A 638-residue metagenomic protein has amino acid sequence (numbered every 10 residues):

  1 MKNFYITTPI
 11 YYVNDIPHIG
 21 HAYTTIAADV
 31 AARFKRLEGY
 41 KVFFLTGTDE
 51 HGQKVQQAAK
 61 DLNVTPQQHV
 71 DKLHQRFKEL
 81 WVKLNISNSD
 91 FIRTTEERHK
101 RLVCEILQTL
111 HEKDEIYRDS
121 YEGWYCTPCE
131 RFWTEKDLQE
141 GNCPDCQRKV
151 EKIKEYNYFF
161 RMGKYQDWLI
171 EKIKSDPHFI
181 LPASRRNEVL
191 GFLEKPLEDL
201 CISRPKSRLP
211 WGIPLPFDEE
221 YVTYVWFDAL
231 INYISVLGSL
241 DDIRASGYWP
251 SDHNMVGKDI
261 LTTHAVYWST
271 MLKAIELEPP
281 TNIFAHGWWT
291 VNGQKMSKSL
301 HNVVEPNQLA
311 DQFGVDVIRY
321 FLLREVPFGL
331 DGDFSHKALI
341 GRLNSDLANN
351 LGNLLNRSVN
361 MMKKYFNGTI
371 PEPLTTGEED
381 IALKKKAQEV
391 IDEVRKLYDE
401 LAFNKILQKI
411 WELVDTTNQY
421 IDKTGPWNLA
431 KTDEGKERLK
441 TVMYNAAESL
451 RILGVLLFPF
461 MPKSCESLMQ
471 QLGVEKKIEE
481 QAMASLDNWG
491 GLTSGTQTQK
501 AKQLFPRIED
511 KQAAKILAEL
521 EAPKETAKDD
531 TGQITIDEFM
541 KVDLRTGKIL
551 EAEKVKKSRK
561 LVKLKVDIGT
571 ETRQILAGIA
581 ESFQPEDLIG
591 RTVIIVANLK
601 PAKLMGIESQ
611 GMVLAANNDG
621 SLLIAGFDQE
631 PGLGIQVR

Functional and structural regions predicted by a protein language model:
M1-L73, D90-Q108, E112, C129 (+5 more regions): N-terminal catalytic cores of NTP/NDP-binding nucleotidyl/phosphoryl-transfer enzymes
M1-T46, R98-L102, C146, I153-K364 (+1 more regions): Structured secondary-structure scaffolds
H74-S87: A glycine-rich helix N-cap at a beta->alpha junction
K113-Q166: Cys/His-rich short segments
R118, A338-T376, K386-G491, Q497 (+1 more regions): Helix-rich, typically C-terminal accessory recognition domains appended to large enzymatic cores
K386, L397, W411-T416, Y420 (+4 more regions): Beta-rich accessory regions
L468-M540: Intrinsic disorder at enzyme termini
P523-R638: Phosphate-backbone binding interfaces of nucleic-acid-interacting proteins
